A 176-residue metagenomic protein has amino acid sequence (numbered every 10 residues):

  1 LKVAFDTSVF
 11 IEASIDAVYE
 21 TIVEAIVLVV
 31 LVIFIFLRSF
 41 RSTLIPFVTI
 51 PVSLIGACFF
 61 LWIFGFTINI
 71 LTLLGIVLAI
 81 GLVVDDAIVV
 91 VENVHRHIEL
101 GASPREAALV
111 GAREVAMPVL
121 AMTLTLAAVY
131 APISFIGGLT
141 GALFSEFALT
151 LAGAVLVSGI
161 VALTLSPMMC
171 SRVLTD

Functional and structural regions predicted by a protein language model:
L1-D176: Hydrophobic regular secondary-structure detector
